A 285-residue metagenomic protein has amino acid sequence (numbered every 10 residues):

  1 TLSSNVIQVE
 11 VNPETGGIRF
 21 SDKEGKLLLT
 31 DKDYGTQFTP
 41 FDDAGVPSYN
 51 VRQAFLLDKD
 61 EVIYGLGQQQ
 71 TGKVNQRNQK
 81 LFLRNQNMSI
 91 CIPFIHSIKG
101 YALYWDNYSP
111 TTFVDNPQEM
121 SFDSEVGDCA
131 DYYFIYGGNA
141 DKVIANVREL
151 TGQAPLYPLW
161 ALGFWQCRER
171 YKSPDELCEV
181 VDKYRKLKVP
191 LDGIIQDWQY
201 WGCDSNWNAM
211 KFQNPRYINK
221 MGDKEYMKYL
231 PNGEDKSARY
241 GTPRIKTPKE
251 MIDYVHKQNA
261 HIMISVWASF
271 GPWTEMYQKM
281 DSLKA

Functional and structural regions predicted by a protein language model:
L2-A161, C167-R170, P174-E176, V181-K186: Catalytic and substrate-binding clefts that recognize carbohydrates or anionic sugar/phosphate headgroups
P155-A285: Aromatic-lined carbohydrate-binding/catalytic grooves of carbohydrate-active enzymes
